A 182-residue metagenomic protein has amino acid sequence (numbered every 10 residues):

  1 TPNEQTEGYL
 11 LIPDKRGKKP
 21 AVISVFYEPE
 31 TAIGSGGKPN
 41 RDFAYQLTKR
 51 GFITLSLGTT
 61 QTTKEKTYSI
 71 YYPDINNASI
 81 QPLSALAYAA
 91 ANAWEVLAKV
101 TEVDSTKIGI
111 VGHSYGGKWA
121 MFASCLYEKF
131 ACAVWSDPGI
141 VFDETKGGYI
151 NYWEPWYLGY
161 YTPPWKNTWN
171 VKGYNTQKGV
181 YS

Functional and structural regions predicted by a protein language model:
T1-G17: N-terminal cap/lid segment of alpha/beta-hydrolase-fold proteins
L11, L57, V111-H113, A133-P138: Generic beta-strand/beta-sheet core signal
G17-K18, S24-K99, K146-Y149: Cap/lid segment of the alpha/beta-hydrolase catalytic domain
K18-A21, R50-I53, D104-K107, E128-C132: Loop/turn elements at helix/coil->beta-strand transitions in domains of secreted/extracellular proteins
A32-K38, N77-A85, I110-V111, M121 (+1 more regions): Alpha-helix capping and helix-loop boundary segments enriched in small/acidic/polar residues
A90, G117-E128: Short glycine-enriched nucleophile-adjacent loop and the immediately C-terminal alpha-helix near the catalytic center
E102-S114: Alpha/beta-hydrolase fold nucleophile elbow
C132-S182: Mobile cap/lid helix-loop segments that gate and shape the active-site cleft of serine hydrolases
